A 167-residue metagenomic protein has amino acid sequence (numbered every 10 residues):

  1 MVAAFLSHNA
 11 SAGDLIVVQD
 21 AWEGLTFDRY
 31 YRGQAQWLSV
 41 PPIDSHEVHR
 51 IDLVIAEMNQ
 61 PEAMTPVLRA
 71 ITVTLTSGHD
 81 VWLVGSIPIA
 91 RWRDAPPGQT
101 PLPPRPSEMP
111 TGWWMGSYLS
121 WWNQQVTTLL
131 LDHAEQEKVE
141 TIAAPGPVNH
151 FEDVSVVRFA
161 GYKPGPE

Functional and structural regions predicted by a protein language model:
M1-Q34: Extracytoplasmic
S11, V40-E167: Aromatic/acidic, Gly/Pro-rich catalytic loop(s) in extracytoplasmic/lumenal soluble domains of multi-pass membrane
